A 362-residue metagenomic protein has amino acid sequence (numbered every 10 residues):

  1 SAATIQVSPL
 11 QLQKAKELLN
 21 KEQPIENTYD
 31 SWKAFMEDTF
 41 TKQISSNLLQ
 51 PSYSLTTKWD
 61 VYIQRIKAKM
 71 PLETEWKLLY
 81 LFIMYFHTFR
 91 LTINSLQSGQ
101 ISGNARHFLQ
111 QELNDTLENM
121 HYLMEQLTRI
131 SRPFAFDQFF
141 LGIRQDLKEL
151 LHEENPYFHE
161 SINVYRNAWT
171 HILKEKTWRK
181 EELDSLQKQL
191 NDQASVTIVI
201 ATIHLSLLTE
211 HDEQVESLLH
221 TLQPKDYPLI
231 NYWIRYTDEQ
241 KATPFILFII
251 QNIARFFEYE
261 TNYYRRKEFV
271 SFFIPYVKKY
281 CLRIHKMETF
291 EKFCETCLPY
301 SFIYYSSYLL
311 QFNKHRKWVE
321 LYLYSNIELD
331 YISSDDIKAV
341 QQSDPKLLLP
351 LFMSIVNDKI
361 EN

Functional and structural regions predicted by a protein language model:
S1-A2: Elongated alpha-helical scaffolds
I5-N362: Eukaryote-biased, non-catalytic alpha-solenoid scaffold regions
